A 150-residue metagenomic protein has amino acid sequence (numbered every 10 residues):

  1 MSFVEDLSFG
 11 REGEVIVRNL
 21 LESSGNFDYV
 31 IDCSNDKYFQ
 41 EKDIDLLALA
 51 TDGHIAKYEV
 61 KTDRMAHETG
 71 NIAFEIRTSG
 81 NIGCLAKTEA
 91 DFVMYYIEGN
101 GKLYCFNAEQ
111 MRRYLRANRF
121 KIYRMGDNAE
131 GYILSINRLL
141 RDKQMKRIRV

Functional and structural regions predicted by a protein language model:
M1-G13, V17: Extreme N-terminal tail/first-helix region
F3-E5, N19, L49-D52, G70 (+1 more regions): Non-catalytic C-terminal interaction segments of nucleic acid-processing enzymes
V4, R18-L49: A short acidic/basic microdomain associated with nuclease active sites
V4-L7, D28-C33, K61-L103, A108: Catalytic cores of nucleic-acid endonucleases
L21, G83-L85, R112: Residue-level recognition of single "structural anchor" positions that define or cap local secondary structure
L21, L46-A48, D52-A66: Conserved catalytic cores of phosphodiester-cleaving nucleases, focusing on short active-site segments
S23-F27, H54, D142: A broad structural signal for short, well-ordered beta-strand segments within beta-sheet-rich domains
E41-D43, G53-K57, T69, K87-A90: Short connector loops at helix/strand junctions that flank enzyme active sites, especially segments positioning acidic
